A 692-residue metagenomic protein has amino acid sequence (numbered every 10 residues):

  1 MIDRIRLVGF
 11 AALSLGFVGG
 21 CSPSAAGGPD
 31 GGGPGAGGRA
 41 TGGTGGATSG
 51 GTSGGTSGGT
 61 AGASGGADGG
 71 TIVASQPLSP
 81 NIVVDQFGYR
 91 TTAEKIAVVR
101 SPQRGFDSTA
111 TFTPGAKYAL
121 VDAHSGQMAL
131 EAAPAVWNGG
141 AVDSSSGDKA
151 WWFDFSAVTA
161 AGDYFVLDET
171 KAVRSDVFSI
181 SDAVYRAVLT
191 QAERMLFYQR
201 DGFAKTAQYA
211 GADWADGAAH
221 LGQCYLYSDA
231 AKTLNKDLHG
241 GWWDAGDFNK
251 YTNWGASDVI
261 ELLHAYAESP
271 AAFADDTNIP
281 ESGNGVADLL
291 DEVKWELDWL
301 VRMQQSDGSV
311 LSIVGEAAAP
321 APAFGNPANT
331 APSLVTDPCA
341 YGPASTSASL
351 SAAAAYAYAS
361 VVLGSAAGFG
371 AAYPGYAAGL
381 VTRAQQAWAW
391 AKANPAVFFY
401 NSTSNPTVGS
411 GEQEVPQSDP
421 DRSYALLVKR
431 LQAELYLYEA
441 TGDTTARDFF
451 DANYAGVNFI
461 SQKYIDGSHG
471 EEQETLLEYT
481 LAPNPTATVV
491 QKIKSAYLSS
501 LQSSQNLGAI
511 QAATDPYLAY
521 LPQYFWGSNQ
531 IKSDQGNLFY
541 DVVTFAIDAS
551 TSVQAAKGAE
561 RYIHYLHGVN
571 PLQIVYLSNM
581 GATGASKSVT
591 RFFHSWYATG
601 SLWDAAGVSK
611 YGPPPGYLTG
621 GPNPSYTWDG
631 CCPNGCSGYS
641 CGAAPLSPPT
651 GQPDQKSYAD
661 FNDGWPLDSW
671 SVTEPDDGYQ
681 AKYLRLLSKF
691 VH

Functional and structural regions predicted by a protein language model:
M1-A12: Bacterial N-terminal signal peptides that target proteins for export
S14-A74: Ser/Thr-rich, Pro/Gly/Ala-heavy low-complexity intrinsically disordered linkers and tails of secreted extracellular
T71-F87, Q191-A192: Boundary/junction segments of secreted and surface-exposed precursor proteins
I82-A172, R194-A256, D298, I313-V362 (+3 more regions): Aromatic (Trp/Tyr) and acidic
V173-S181: Edge beta-strands of extracellular beta-sandwich domains
E281-G285, L289, Y376: Acidic, glycine-anchored loop motifs typical of Ca2+
A287-I313: Carboxylate/His-rich catalytic cores and anion/metal-binding grooves
Y454-Y464: Solenoid-like repeat scaffolds
